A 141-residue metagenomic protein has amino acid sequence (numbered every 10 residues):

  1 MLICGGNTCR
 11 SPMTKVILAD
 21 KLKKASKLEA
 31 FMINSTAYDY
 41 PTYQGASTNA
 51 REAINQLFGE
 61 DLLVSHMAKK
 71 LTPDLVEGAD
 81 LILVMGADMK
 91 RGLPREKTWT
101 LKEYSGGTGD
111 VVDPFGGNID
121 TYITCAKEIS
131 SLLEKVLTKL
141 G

Functional and structural regions predicted by a protein language model:
M1-G78, T138-G141: Conserved active-site segments centered on acidic
L81, A87-G141: Phosphate-binding/catalytic loops
